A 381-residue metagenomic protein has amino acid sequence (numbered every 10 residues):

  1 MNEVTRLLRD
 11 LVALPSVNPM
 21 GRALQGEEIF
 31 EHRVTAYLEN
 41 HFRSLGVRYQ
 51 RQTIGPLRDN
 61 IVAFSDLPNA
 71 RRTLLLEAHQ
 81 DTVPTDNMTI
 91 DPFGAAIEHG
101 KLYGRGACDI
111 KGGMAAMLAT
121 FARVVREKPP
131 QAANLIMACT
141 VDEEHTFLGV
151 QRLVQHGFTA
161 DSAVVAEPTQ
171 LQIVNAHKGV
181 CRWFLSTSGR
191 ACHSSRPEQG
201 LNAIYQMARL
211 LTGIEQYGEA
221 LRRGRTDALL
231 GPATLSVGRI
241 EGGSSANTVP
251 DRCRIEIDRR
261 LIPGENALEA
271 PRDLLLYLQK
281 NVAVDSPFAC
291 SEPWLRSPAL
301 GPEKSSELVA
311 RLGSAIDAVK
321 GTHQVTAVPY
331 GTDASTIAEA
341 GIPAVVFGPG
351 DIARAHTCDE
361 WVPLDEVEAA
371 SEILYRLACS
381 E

Functional and structural regions predicted by a protein language model:
M1-L102, R126, P130-Q131, A334 (+1 more regions): Acidic/His- and Gly-rich active-site-bordering loop/insert found across diverse amide/peptide-bond hydrolases
T5, H32-A36, M114, P271-L275 (+1 more regions): Short, surface-exposed alpha-helical segments at coil->helix boundaries
G55, F184-E381: Metal-dependent amide/peptide-bond hydrolase catalytic core, centered on the "pita-bread" metallohydrolase fold
V83-E98, N175-S186, R311, V345: Acidic-glycine-rich active-site phosphate/pyrophosphate-binding loop
D86-N87, P129, V174-G179, A246-P250 (+1 more regions): Short glycine/proline-enriched loop/turn "hinge" motifs that connect secondary-structure elements and lie
E98-G100, T120-M137, I214-G224, D365: Phosphate-handling active-site elements
K101-A116, H193: Glycine/serine-rich anion-binding loops at beta->alpha junctions that coordinate negatively charged ligand groups
I110-R182: Acidic/histidine-rich catalytic neighborhood of metal-dependent amide-processing enzymes
